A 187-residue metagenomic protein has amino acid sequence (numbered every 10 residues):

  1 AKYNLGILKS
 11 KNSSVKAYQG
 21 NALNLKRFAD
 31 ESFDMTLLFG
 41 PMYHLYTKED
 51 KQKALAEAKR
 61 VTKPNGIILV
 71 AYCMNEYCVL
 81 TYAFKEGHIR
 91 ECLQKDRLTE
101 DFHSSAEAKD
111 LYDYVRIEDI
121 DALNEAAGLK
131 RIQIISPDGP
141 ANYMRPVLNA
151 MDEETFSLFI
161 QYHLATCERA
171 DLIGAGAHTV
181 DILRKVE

Functional and structural regions predicted by a protein language model:
A1-L25: Class I SAM-dependent methyltransferase SAM/SAH-binding core
L23-T36: A short acidic, Gly/Pro-enriched loop at the edge of an enzyme's catalytic core that lines a small-molecule cofactor
D34-E49: A short SAM/SAH-binding and catalytic strip from SAM-dependent methyltransferases
Q52-I67: A short glycine-rich, Lys/Arg-flanked "PGG" loop and its adjoining helix->strand segment in the class I
I67-R97: Conserved class I S-adenosyl-L-methionine
R90-Y112: C-terminal alpha-helical "lid/dimerization" subdomain adjacent to the S-adenosyl-L-methionine
K109-G128, I132-I134: Short alpha-helix
Q133-E187: A C-terminal cap/extension of S-adenosyl-L-methionine-dependent methyltransferases that defines the acceptor-substrate
